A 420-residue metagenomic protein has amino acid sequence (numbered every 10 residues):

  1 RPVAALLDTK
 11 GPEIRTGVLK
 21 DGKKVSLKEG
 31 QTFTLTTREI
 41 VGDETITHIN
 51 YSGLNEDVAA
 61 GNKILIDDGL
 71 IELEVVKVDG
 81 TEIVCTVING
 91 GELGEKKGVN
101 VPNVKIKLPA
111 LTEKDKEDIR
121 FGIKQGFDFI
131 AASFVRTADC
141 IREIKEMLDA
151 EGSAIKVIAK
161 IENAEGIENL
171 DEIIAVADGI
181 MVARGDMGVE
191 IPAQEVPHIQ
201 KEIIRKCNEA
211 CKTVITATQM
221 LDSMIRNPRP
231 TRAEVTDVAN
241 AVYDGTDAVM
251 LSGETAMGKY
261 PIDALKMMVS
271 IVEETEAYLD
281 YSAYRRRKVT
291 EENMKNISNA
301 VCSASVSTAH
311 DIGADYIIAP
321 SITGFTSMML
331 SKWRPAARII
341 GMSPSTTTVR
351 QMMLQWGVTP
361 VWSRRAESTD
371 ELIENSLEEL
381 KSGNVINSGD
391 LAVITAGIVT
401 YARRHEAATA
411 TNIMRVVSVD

Functional and structural regions predicted by a protein language model:
R1-D420: Non-catalytic helical/linker scaffolds that mediate oligomerization, partner binding, and domain coupling around large
